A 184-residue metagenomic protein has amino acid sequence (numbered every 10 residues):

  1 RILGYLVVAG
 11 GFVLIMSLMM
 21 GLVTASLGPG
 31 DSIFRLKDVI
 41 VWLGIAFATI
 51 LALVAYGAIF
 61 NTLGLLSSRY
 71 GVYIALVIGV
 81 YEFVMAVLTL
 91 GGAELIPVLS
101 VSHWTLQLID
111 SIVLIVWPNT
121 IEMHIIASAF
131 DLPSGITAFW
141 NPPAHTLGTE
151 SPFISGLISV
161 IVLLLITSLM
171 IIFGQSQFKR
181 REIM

Functional and structural regions predicted by a protein language model:
R1-I2, F178: Alpha-helix N-cap/helix-start motif at helix boundaries, enriched for small hydrophobics
L3-Y70, Q107: Secretory targeting signals
S17, G21, G57, N61 (+3 more regions): Transmembrane alpha-helix boundary and packing residues in multipass membrane permease domains and related
L66, G71, A75-Q175: Terminal transmembrane helical anchor/hairpin motif
K179-M184: Short cytosolic juxtamembrane segments of multi-pass membrane proteins
